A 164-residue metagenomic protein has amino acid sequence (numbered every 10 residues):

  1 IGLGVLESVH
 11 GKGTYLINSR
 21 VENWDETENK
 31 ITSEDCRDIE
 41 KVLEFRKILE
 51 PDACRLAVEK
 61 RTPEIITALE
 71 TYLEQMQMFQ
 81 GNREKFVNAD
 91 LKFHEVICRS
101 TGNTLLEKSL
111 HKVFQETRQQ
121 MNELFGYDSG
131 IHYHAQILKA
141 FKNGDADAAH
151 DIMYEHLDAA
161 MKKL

Functional and structural regions predicted by a protein language model:
I1-L49, R55: Short linear motifs at protein or domain termini
G2-L3, S100, K163: Residue cluster at the C-terminal edge of the helix-turn-helix DNA-binding motif
W24-E26, T32-E34, H111, L124 (+2 more regions): Generic alpha-helical propensity signal that fires on short helical segments and nearby coil/disordered stretches
N29-K30, R37-I39, Q120-N122, S129-G130 (+1 more regions): Short, surface-exposed linear patches
V42-N122, S129-Q136, A140, A148-H156: Conserved amphipathic alpha-helical segments that form helical-bundle/coiled-coil interaction surfaces
D158-L164: Short arginine-rich
